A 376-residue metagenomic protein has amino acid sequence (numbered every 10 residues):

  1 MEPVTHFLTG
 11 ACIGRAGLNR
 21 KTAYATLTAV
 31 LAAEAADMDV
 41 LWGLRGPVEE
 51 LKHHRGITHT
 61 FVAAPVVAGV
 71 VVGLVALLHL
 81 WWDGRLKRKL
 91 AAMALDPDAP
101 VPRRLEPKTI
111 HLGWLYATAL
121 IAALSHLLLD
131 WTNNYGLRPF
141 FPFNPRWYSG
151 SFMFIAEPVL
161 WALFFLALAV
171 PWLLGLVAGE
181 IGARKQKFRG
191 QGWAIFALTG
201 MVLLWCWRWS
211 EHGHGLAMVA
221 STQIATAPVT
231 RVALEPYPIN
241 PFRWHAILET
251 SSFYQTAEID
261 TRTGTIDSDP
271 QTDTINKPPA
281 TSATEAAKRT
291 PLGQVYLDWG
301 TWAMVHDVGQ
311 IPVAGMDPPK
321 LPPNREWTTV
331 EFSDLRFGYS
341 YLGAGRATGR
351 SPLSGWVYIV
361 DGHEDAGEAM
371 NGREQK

Functional and structural regions predicted by a protein language model:
M1-H214, M218-P228, A233-P236: N-terminal membrane-targeting hydrophobic helices
P228-R231, P236-K376: Extracytosolic and intramembrane catalytic regions of membrane-associated proteins in envelope/secretory systems
